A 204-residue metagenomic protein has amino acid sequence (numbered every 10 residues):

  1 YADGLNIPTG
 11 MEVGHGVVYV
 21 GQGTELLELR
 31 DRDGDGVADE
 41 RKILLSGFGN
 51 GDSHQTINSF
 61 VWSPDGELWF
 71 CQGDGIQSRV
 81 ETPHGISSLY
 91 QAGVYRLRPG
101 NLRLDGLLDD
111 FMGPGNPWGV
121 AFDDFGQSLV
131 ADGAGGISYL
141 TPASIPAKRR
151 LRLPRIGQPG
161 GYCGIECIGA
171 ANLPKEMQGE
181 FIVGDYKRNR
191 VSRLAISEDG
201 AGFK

Functional and structural regions predicted by a protein language model:
Y1-K204: Beta-propeller blade termini and top-face loops
